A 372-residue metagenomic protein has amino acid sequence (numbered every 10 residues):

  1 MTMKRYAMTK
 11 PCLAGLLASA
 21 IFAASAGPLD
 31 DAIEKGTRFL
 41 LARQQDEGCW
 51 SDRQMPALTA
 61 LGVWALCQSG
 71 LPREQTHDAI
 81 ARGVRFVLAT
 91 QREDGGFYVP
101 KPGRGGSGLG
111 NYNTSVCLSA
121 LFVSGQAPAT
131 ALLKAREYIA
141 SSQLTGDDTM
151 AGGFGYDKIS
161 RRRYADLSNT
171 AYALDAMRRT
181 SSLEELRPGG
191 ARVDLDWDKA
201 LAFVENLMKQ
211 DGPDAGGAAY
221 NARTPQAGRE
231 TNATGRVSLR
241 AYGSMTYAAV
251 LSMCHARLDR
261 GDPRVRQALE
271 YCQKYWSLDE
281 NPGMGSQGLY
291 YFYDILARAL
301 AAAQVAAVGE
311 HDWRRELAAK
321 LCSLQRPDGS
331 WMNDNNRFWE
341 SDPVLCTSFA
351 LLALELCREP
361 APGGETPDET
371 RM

Functional and structural regions predicted by a protein language model:
M1-M8: N-terminal secretory signal peptides that target proteins for export/translocation
P11-A20: Bacterial N-terminal signal peptides
A26-K35, C49-A79, E93-E137, S142-A319 (+1 more regions): An alpha-helical repeat/solenoid feature that recognizes helix-turn-helix modules
K35-T37, V84: Secreted/extracellular ectodomain signature
V84-T90: Active-site-surrounding "flap" and adjacent substrate/cofactor-binding loops of secreted or lumenal enzymes, prototyped
T370-M372: Short, solvent-exposed mixed-charge patches
